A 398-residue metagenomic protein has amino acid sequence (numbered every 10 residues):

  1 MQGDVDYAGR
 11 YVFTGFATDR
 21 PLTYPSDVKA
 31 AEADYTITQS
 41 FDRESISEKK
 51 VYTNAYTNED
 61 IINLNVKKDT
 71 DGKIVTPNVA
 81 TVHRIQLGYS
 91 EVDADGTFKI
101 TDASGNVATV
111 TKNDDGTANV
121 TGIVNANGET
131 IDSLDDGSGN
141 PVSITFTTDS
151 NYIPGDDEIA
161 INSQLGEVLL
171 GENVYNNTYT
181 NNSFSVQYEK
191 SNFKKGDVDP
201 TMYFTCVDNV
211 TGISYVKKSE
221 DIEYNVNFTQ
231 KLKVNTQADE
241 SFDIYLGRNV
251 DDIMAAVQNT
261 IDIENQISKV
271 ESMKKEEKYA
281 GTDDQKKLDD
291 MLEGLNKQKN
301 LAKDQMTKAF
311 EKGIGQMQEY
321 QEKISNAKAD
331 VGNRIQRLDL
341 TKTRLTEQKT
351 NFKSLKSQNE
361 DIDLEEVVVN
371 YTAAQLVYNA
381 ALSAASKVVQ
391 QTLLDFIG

Functional and structural regions predicted by a protein language model:
M1-Q2, T70-K73, D290-G398: Amphipathic alpha-helical polymerization modules
Q2-G155, N192-N209: Extended beta-strand solenoid/passenger and fiber regions
Q2-T18, I153-K323, A327-D330, R337 (+1 more regions): Polar, low-complexity export/assembly segments characteristic of proteins that are secreted or assemble on the cell
A8, A17, A30-A33, A55 (+15 more regions): A sequence-composition feature that detects small, non-aromatic residues
S26, S40, S45-S47, S90 (+17 more regions): Generic serine detector
K49-K50, K112, Q187-N192, F204 (+4 more regions): Generic detector of bulky aromatic hydrophobic side chains
K50, N54, N58, G72 (+20 more regions): Non-transmembrane, interaction-prone segments in cytosolic or luminal domains
V51, I62, V66-P77, V82 (+10 more regions): Mature, Sec-exported extracytoplasmic domains of Gram-positive
